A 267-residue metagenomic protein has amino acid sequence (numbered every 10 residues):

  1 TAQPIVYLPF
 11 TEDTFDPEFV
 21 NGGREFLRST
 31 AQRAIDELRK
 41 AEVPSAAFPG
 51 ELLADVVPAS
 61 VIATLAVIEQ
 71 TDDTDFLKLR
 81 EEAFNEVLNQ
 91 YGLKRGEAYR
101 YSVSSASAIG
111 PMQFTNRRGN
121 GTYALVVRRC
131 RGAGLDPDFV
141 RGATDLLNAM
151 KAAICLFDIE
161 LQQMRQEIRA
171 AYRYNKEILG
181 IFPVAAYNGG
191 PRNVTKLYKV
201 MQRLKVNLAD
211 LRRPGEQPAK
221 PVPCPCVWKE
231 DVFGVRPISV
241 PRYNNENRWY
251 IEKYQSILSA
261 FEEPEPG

Functional and structural regions predicted by a protein language model:
T1-S107, M112, R117, R128-R141 (+2 more regions): Cell-wall glycan-active module
N120-L125: Short helix-loop capping/hinge motifs at secondary-structure junctions, enriched in acidic/polar residues
